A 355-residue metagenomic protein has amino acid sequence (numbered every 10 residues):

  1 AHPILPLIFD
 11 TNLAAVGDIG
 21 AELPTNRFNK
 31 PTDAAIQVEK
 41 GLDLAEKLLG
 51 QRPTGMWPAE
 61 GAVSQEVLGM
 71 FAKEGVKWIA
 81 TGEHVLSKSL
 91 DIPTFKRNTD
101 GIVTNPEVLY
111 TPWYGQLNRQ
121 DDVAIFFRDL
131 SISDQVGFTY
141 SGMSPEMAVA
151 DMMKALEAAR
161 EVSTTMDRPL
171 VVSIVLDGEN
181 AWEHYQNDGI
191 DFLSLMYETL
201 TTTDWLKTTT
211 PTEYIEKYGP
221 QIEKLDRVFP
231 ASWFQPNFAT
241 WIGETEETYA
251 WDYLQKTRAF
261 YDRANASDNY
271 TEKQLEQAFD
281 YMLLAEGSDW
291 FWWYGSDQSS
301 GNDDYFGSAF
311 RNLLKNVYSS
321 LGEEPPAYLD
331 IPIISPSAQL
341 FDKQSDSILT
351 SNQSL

Functional and structural regions predicted by a protein language model:
A1-G20, S64, L86-S87, D134: Aromatic-lined carbohydrate-binding surfaces of glycoside hydrolases
A1-H2, G55-V63, T212-I215: Short, solvent-exposed turn/loop segments enriched in Gly/Ser/Thr/Pro and often Arg
A14, F95-V136, Y140-T350: Active-site and substrate-binding clefts of carbohydrate-active enzymes
A15-A35, A72-L117: Acidic, His- and aromatic-enriched active-site or binding-groove loops in soluble protein domains that engage sugars
G20-A35, Q51-A59, D134-V149, N180-N187: The substrate-binding groove and active-site-proximal loops of carbohydrate-active enzymes, especially glycoside
R27, P31-P58, K154-V175: CE4/NodB-like, metal-dependent polysaccharide N-deacetylase domain that modifies extracellular/periplasmic N-acetylated
L48-L49, Q65-A80, I190-T203: Short, surface-exposed basic-aromatic patches at helix termini and helix-loop junctions that form
E60-V67, L86-L90, E216-G219: Beta-rich nucleic-acid/ligand-interaction surfaces
